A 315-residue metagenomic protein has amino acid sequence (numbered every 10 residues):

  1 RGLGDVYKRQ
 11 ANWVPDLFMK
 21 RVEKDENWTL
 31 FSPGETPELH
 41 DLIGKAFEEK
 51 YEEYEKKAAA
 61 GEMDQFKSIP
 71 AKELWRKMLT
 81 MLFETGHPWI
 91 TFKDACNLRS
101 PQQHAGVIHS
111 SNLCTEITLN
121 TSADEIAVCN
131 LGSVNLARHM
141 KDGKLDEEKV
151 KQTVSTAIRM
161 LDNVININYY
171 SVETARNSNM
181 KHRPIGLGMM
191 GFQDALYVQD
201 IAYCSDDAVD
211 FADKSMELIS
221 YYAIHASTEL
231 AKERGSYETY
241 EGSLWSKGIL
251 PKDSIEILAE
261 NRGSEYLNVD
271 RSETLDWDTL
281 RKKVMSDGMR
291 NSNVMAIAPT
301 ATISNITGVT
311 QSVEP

Functional and structural regions predicted by a protein language model:
G2-Y7: Short, small-residue-biased leader/transition segments that mark boundaries at the very start of proteins
K8-K77, L82-T85: Polar, glycine-rich mid-to-C-terminal structural blocks that act as macromolecule-binding/assembly scaffolds
R9, W13, F66-L74, H109-N112 (+8 more regions): Conserved active-site and cofactor/substrate-binding residues in soluble primary-metabolism enzymes
P15-V22, E55, W75, L79 (+9 more regions): Short, well-ordered alpha-helical packing segments
A71-M78, L82-F83, K93-E116, E265-A296 (+1 more regions): Conserved mixed alpha/beta core segments that line enzyme active sites in large multi-domain catalysts
L82-N179, P184, M189-Q199, V309-Q311: Function-dense linear segments that define catalytic or interfacial modules in macromolecule-processing proteins
T153-R176, A202-T300: Internal maturation/activation junctions in enzymes
P299-P315: C-terminal catalytic subdomain
